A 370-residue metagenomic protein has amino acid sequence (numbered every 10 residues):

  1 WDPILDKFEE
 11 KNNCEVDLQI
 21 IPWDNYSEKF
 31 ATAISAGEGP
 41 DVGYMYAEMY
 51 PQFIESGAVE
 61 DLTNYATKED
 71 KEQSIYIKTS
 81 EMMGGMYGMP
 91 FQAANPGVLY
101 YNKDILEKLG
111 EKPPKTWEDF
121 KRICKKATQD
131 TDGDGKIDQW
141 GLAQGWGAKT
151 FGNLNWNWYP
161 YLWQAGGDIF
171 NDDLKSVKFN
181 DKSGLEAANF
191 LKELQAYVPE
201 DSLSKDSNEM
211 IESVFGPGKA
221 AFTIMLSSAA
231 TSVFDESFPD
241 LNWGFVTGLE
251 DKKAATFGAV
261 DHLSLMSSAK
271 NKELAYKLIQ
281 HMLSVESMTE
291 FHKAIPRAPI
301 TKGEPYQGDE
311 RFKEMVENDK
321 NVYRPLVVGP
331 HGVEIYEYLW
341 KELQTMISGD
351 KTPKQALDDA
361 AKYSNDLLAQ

Functional and structural regions predicted by a protein language model:
P3-I4, C14, S183-F190, D261 (+4 more regions): Short amphipathic alpha-helical coupling segments at ligand-binding clamshell hinges and other catalytic/signaling
D6, E15-V16, E107, K302 (+1 more regions): Conserved C-terminal helix/tail region of periplasmic/extracytoplasmic solute-binding proteins
K7-I75, E81, M86, D104-K115 (+4 more regions): Extracytoplasmic "Venus flytrap"/periplasmic binding protein-like
M45-G97, K112, K121, I137-W140 (+3 more regions): Hinge/lid segment of periplasmic solute-binding proteins
P51-Q52, T223, S227-D240, D251-K341 (+1 more regions): C-terminal lobe and pocket-closing loops of periplasmic/extracytoplasmic Venus-flytrap solute-binding proteins
E60-S74, K78, K112, D132 (+7 more regions): Short, solvent-exposed loop/beta-turn-alpha elements that line the ligand-binding surface or hinge of extracytoplasmic
Y87-F91, G97, K121-S176, A220: Extracytoplasmic/periplasmic solute-binding protein
I123-K126, D173-S204: Glycine-centered hinge/linker elements that transmit conformational signals in sensory and ligand-binding systems
